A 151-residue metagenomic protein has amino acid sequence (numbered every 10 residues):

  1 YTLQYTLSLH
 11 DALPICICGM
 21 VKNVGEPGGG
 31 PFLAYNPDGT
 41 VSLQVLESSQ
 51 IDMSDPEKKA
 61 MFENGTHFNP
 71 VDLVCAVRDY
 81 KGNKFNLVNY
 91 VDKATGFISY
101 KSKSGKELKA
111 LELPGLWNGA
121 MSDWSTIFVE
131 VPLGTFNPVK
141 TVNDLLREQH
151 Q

Functional and structural regions predicted by a protein language model:
Y1-D11: Single conserved hydrophobic/aromatic residue that forms the stacking wall/gate of nucleotide- or nucleobase-binding
I15, V21-D52, M61: Segments forming glycine/polar-rich beta-alpha architectures that bind adenosine-containing cofactors
I17, V21, A34, L46 (+2 more regions): Generic structural hydrophobic/aromatic packing signal, biased to beta-strands
V24, P37-G39, I51-M53, A76-Y80 (+1 more regions): Generic structural motif
G28, E57-K58, N69-D72: OB-fold single-stranded nucleic acid-binding module
Q50-D55, K109: Conserved short secondary-structure elements within globular domains
D55-K58, L113: Short amphipathic beta-strand starts and helix->beta connectors
F62-Q151: Conserved catalytic alpha/beta cores of large enzymes that bind or transform nucleotide phosphates and polynucleotides
